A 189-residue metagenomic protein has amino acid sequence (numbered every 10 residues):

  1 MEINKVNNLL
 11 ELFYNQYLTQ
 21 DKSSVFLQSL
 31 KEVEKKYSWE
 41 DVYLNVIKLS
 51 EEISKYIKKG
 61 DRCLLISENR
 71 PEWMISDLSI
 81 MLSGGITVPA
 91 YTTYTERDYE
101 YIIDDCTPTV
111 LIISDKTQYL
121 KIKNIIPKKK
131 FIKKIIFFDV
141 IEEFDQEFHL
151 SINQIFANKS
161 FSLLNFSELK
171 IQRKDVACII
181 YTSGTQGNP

Functional and structural regions predicted by a protein language model:
M1-L9: Flexible, non-catalytic linker and terminal segments flanking ANL/adenylate-forming cores
F13-S38, E143: AMP-dependent adenylate-forming
K22-S23, S160-Y181, N188: Conserved pre-ATP/AMP-binding loop-to-beta segment of ANL
F26-M74, L78, T95-E100, S151-A157 (+1 more regions): Conserved AMP-binding/adenylate-forming core of the ANL superfamily
C63, I80, L111, V176 (+1 more regions): Conserved S/T- and glycine-rich ATP-binding loop of Class I adenylate-forming
G84: Structured binding elements
Y94-I125: Conserved ATP-dependent adenylate/AMP-binding module captured primarily in the ANL superfamily
L120-R173: ANL superfamily adenylate-forming
